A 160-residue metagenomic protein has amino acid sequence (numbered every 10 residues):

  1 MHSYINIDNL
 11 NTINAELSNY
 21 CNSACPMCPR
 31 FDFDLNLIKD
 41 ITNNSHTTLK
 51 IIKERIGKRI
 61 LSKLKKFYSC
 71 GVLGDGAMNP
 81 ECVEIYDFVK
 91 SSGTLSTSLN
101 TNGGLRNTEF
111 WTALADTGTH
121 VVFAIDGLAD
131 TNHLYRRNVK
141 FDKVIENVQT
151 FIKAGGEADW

Functional and structural regions predicted by a protein language model:
M1-H120, N138, D142, E146-N147: Conserved alpha-helical substructure of the radical SAM core
V121-I125: Conserved phosphate-donor/acceptor-positioning beta-strand/loop module used by diverse small-molecule
H133-R137: Short, solvent-exposed loop/turn segments at secondary-structure boundaries
V148-W160: Conserved strand-turn element in the central/C-terminal portion of the radical SAM core barrel that lines
